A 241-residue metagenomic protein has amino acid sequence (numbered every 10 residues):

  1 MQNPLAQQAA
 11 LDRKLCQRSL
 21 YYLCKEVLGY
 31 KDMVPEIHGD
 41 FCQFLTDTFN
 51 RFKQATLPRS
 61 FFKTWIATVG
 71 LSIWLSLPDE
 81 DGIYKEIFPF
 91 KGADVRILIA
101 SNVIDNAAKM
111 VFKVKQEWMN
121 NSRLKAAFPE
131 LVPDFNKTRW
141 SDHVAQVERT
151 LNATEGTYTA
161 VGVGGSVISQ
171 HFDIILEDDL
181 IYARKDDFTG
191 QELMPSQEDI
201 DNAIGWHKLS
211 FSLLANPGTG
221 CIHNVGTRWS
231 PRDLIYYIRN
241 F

Functional and structural regions predicted by a protein language model:
Q2-F241: Phosphate/NTP-binding elements of NTP-utilizing enzymes
